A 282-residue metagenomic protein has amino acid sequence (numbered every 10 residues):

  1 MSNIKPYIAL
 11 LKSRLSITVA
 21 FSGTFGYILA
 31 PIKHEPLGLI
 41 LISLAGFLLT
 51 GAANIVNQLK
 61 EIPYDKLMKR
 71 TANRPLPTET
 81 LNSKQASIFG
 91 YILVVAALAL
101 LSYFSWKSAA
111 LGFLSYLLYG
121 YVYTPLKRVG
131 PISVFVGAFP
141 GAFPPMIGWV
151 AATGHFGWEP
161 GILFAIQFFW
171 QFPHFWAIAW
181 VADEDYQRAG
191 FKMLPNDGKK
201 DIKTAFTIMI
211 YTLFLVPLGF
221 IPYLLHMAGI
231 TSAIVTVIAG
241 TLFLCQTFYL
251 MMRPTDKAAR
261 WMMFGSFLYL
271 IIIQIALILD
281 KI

Functional and structural regions predicted by a protein language model:
T18-T24, R74-P77, F135-A152, K203 (+1 more regions): Small-residue-rich segments of transmembrane alpha-helices in multi-pass membrane proteins, especially helix faces
F21-S22, Y27-I62, R70, V94-A97 (+2 more regions): Membrane-embedded alpha-helical segments that form the functional core of polytopic membrane enzymes, especially those
L48-V56, L117-P125, I166-D183, V216 (+1 more regions): Transmembrane alpha-helical segments that form the membrane-embedded catalytic/substrate-channel core of multi-pass
K60-L81, W176-I202: Cytosolic, membrane-interface loops and tails of multi-pass inner-membrane proteins
R70-A110, K199-Y223: Multi-pass membrane catalytic core of lipid/isoprenoid biosynthesis enzymes
S83-A152: Intramembrane alpha-helical segments
L101-L114, Q167, I230-A239: Structural signature of hydrophobic alpha-helical transmembrane segments
K200-K203, L244-I272: Interfacial loop-to-transmembrane junctions
